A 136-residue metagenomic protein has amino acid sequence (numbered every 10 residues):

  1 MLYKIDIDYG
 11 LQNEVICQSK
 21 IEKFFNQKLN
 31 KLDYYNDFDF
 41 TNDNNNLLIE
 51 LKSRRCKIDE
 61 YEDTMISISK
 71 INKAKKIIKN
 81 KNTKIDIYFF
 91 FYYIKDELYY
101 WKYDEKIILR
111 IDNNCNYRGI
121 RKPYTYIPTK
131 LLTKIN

Functional and structural regions predicted by a protein language model:
M1-Y34: Acidic-basic catalytic patches of nuclease active cores, encompassing PD-(D/E)XK and other metal-cofactor nuclease
L2-D8, Q27, K52-Y103: Catalytic cores of nucleic-acid endonucleases
I21, F40-K57: Conserved catalytic cores of phosphodiester-cleaving nucleases, focusing on short active-site segments
L32-Y35, N82-K84: Short solvent-exposed loop/turn micro-motifs enriched in small/polar/acidic residues
Y34-D37, K95-E97: Short acidic/glycine-enriched loop/turn segments that link adjacent beta-strands
N36, R55, I107: Residue-level detector of flexible, active-site-proximal loop/helix-junction positions within diverse enzyme catalytic
D43, N82-I85, Y92-N136: Non-catalytic C-terminal interaction segments of nucleic acid-processing enzymes
